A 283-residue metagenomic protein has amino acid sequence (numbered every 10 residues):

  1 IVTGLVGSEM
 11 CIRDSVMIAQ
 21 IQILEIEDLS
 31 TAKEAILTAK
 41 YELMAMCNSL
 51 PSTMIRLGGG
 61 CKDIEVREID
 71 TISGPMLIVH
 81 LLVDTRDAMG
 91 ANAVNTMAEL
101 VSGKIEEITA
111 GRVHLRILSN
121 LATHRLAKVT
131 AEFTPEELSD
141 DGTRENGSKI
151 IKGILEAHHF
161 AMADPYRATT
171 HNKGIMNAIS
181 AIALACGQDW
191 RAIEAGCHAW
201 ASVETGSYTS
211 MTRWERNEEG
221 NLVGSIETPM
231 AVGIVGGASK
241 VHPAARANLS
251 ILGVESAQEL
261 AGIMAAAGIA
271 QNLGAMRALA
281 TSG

Functional and structural regions predicted by a protein language model:
I1-G7, C11: Single conserved hydrophobic/aromatic residue that forms the stacking wall/gate of nucleotide- or nucleobase-binding
G4, S49-C61, K149-L155, I234-V235 (+2 more regions): Short, mixed-charge, low-aromatic patches
E9-M44, A201-G274: A structural-propensity feature for long, helix-poor, extended segments
R13, Q22-D141, I150: Signature of multi-pass transmembrane helix bundles
Y41-S52, D84, E99-G111, H159 (+5 more regions): Generic secondary-structure signature for well-ordered alpha-helical cores
G74-L81, K149-R167, I251-Q258: Short, hydrophobic/aliphatic alpha-helical segments
L82, A88, P165-T169, G174-I175 (+5 more regions): Residue-level preference for alpha-helix termini and adjacent loops
M89, V94-V241: Glycine-rich anion/phosphate-binding loop at the beta-strand->alpha-helix junction
